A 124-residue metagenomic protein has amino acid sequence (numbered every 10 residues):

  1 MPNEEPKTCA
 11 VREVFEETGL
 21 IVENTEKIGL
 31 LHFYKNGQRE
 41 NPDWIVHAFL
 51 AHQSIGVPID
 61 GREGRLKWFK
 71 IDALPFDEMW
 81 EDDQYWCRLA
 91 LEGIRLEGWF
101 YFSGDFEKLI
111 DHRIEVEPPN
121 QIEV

Functional and structural regions predicted by a protein language model:
M1-E26, F33-A90, H112-V124: Unchanged
G29-L31, G104: A general secondary-structure junction signal
R88-H112: Short, active-site-adjacent segments that bind or coordinate small-molecule cofactors and metal centers
